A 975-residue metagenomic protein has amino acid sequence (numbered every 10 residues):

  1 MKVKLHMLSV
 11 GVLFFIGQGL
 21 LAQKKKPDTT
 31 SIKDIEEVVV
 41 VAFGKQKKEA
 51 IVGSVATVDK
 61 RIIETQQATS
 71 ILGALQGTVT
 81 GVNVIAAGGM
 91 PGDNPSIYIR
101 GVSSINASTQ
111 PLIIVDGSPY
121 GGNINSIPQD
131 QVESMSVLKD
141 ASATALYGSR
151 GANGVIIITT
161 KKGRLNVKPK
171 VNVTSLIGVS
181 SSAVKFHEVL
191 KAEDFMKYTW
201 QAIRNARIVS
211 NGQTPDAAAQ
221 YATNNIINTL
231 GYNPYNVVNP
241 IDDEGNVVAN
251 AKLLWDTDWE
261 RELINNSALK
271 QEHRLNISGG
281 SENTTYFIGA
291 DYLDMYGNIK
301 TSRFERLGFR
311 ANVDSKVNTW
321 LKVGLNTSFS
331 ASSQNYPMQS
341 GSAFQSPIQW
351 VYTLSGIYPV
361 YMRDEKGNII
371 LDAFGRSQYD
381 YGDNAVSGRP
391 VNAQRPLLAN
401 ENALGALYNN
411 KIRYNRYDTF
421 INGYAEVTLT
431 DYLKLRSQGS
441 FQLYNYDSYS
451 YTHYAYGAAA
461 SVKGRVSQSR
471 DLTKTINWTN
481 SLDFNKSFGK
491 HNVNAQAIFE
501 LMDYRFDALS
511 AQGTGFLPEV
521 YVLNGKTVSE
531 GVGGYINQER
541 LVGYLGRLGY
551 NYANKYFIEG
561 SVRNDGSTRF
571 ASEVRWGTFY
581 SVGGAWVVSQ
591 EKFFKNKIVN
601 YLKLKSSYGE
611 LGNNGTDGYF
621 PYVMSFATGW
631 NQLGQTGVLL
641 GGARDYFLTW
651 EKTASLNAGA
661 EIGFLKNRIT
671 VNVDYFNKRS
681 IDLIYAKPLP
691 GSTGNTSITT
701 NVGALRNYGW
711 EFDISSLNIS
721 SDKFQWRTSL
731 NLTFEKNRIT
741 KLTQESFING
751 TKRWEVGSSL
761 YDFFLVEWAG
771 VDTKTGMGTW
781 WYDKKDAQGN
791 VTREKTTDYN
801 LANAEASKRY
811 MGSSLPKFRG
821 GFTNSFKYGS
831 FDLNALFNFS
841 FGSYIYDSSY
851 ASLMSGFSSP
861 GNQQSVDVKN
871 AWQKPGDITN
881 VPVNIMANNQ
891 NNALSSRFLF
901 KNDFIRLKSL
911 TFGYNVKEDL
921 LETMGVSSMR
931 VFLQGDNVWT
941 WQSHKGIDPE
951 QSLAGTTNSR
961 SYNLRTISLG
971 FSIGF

Functional and structural regions predicted by a protein language model:
M1-R310, V317-N318, K322-G324, S328-S330 (+11 more regions): Short, small/polar-rich motifs associated with maturation and membrane association, primarily at protein termini
E36-E37, I63-Q66, T109-Q110, R306 (+8 more regions): Extracellular/periplasmic, surface-exposed regions of secreted and cell-surface proteins
L72-Q76, T699-A704, I748-F763, M811-G821 (+3 more regions): C-terminal extracellular loops and terminal segments of Gram-negative outer membrane beta-barrel proteins
F186, K191-I241, S330-V391, S510 (+5 more regions): A surface-exposed, glycine/aromatic-enriched loop/edge motif typical of exported proteins
N246-N250, A459, S567, S840-R930 (+1 more regions): Extracytoplasmic gating/loop element in the C-terminal half of outer-membrane beta-barrel translocons and assembly
D294, L443, S840-G842: Short, surface-exposed beta-strand-loop junctions and turns on beta-sheet-rich folds
G703-P816, K827, N838-S843, D847-S849: Gram-negative outer-membrane beta-barrel transporters
